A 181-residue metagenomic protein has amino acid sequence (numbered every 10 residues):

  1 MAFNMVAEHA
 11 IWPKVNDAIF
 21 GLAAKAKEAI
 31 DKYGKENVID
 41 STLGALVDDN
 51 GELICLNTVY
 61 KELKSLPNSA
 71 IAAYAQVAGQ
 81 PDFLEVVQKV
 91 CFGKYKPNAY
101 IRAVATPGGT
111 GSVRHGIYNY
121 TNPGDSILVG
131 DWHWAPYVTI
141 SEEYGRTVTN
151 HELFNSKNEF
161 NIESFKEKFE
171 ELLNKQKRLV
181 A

Functional and structural regions predicted by a protein language model:
M1-W12: Generic N-terminal amphipathic, Lys/Arg-enriched alpha-helix
I11-K14, G51, K157-E163: Short, flexible/disordered intra-domain loops and linkers
V15-G108: N-terminal small-domain helix-loop-helix segment of the aminotransferase-like
P67-A181: Conserved core of the PLP fold type I
